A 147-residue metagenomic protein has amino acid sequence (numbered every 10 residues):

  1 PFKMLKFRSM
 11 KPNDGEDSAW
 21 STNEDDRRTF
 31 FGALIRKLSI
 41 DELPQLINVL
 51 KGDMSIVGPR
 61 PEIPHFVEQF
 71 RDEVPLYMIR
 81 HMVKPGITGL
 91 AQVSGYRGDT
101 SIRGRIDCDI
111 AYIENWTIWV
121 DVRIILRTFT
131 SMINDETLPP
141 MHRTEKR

Functional and structural regions predicted by a protein language model:
P1-R147: Conserved small/aromatic sequence motifs within transmembrane helices
